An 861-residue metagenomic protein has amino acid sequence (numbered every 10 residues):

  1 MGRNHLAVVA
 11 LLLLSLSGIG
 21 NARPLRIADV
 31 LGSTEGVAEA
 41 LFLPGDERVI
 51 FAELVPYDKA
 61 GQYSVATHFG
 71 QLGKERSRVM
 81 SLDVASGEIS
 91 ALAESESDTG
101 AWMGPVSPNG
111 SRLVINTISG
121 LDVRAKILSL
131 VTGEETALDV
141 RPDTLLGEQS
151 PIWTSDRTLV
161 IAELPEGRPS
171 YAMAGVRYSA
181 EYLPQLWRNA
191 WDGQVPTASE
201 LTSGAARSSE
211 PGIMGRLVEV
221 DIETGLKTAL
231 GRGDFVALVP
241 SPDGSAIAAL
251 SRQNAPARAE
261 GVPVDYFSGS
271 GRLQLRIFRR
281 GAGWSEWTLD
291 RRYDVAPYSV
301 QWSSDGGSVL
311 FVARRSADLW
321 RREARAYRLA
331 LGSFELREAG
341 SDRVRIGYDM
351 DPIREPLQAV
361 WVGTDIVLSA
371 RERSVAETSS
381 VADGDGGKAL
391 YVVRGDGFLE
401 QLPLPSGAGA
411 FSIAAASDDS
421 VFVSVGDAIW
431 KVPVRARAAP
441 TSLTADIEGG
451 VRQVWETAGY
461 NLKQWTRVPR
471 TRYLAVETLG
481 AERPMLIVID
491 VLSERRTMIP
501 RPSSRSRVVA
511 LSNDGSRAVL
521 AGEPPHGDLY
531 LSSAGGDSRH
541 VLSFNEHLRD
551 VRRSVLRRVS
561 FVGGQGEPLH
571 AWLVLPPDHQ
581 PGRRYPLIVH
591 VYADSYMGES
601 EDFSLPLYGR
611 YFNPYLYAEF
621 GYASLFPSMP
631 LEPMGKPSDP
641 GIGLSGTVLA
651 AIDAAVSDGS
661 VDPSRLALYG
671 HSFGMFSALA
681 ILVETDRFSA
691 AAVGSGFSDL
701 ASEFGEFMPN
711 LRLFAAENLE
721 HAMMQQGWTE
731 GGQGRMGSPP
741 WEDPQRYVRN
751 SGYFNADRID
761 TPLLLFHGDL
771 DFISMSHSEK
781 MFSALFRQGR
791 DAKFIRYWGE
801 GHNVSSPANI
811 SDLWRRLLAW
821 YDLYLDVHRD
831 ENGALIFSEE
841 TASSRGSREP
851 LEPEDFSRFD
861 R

Functional and structural regions predicted by a protein language model:
I27, E96, V140-D143, S285-Y293 (+4 more regions): Surface-exposed loop and turn segments in beta-propeller and other repeat-based domains that flank or scaffold
A28-S77, V236-V239: Beta-strand-rich domains and repeat architectures in extracellular enzymes and scaffolds, especially beta-propellers
A40-R48, W102-R112, Q149-L159, L164 (+7 more regions): Blade-terminus and WD-like Trp-Asp/Gly-His loop motifs, strongest in beta-propeller folds
A52-A60, L250, F411-S412, T444-T466 (+5 more regions): Non-catalytic accessory segments flanking enzyme active sites
L54-M80, L164-V218, Q253-F278, E323-F334 (+4 more regions): Predominantly five- to eight-bladed beta-propeller fold
P56-K59, S119-D122, P165-P169, N254-A257 (+5 more regions): Short glycine/acidic-enriched loop and turn motifs that connect beta-strands
V84, S604-R861: Active-site-proximal cap/loop segments of hydrolase catalytic domains
L575, R583-D594: Short beta-strand element of the alpha/beta-hydrolase
